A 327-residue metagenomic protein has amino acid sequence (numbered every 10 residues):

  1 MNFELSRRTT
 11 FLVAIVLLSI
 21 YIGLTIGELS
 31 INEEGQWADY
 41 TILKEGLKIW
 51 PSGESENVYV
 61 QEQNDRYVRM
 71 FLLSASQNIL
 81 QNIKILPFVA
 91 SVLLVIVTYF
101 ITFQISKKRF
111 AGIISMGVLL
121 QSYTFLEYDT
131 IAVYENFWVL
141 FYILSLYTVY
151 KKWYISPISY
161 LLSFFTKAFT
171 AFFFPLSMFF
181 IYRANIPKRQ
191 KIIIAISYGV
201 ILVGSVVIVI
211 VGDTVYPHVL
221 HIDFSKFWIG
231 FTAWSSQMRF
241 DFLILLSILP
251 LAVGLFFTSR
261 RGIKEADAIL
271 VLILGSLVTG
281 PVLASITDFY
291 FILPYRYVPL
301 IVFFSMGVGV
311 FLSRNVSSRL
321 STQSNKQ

Functional and structural regions predicted by a protein language model:
I26-L47, E54-L72: Extracytoplasmic catalytic/substrate-binding loops of multi-pass membrane glycan-assembly enzymes
S74, I85-S106: Transmembrane-helix motifs of polytopic, lipid-linked glycan transferases
V95-Y99, L243-D267: Hydrophobic, aromatic-rich transmembrane alpha-helices and their immediate juxtamembrane boundary segments
T98-Q121, V139-L140: Transmembrane-helix signature of polytopic, membrane-embedded enzymes that assemble or transfer cell-envelope glycans
Q104-S106, Y142-I155: Membrane-interface transmembrane helices that cradle and orient dolichyl/undecaprenyl
E127-E135: Short acidic/glycine- and proline-prone juxtamembrane loop motifs at membrane-interface regions of multi-pass membrane
Y154-T170, F174-S177: Membrane-interface alpha helices of multi-pass inner-membrane proteins
Q190-F256: Membrane-lumen/periplasm interface segments of specific transmembrane helices in polyprenyl phosphate-linked
